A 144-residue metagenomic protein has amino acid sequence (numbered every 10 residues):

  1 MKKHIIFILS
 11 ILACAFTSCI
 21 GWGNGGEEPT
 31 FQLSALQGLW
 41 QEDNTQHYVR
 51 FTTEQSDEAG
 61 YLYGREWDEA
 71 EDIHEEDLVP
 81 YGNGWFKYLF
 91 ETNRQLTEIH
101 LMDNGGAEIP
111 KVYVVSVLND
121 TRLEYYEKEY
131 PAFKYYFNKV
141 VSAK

Functional and structural regions predicted by a protein language model:
M1-H4: Positively charged n-region of N-terminal signal peptides that target proteins for export
I6-I11: Sec-dependent N-terminal signal peptides
A15-S18: C-terminal motif of bacterial Sec signal peptides marking the signal peptidase cleavage site
W22-G23, P29, G84, Y88 (+1 more regions): Edge beta-strand at a domain terminus
N24-Q41: N-terminal helix-cap/turn-to-beta initiation motif at the start of protein domains
Q46-H100: N-terminal glycine/threonine-rich, aromatic-flanked beta-hairpin/loop signature
T92, V117-N119: Residue-level recognition of beta-strand termini and adjacent short loop/turns
Q95-V114: An anionic, turn-rich surface loop/hairpin at beta-sheet edges that serves as a generic interaction/coordination patch
